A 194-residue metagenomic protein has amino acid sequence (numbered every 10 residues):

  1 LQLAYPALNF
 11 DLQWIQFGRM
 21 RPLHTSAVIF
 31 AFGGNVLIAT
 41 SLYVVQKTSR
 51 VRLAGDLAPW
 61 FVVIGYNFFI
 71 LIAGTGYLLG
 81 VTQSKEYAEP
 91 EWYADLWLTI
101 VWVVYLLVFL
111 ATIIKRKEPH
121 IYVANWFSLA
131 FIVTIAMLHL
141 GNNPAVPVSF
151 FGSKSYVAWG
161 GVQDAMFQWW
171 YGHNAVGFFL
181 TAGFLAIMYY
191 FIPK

Functional and structural regions predicted by a protein language model:
L1-A7, F17-V51, G55-V81, Y93-I113 (+2 more regions): Hydrophobic cores of alpha-helical transmembrane segments in multi-pass integral membrane proteins
L12-R21, V157-W170: Juxtamembrane membrane-water interface segments that cap and precede transmembrane helices
V81-Y93, V148-F167: Inter-helical loop and helix-membrane interface segments of multi-pass membrane transporters/permeases
K117: Conserved NTP-donor binding/palm subdomain of two-metal-ion nucleotidyltransferases/polymerases, i.e., the charged
I121-V123: Extended, leucine-rich alpha-helical cores of fungal transcription factors
